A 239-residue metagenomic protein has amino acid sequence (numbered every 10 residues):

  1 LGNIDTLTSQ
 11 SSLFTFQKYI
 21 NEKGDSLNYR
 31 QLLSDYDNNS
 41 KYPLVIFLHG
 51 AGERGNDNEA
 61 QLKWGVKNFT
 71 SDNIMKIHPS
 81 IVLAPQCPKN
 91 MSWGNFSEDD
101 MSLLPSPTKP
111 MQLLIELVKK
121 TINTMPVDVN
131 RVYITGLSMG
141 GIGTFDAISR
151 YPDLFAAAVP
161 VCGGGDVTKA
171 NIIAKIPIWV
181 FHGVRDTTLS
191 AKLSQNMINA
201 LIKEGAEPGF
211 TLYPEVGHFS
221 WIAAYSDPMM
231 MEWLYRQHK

Functional and structural regions predicted by a protein language model:
L1-L44, S80, P110, T135 (+5 more regions): A domain-start/cap signature at the N-terminus of enzymes
D35-S40, G94-S138: Gly/Ser-rich "nucleophile elbow"/oxyanion-hole loop immediately N-terminal to the catalytic nucleophile in hydrolases
L48-G50, H182: The conserved beta1-alpha1 loop
A51-M111: Active-site machinery of serine-nucleophile hydrolases
K63-N73, C162-N171, K192, N196: Alpha-helical scaffolding within the catalytic cores of extracellular/periplasmic polymer-degrading hydrolases
H78-S80, I173-I178: Short, proline-enriched alpha-helix->beta-strand connector loops that line the catalytic pocket of alpha/beta-hydrolase
K119-A174: Primarily recognizes the serine-hydrolase "nucleophile elbow" in alpha/beta-hydrolase and SGNH/GDSL folds
V161, T168, P177-K239: C-terminal catalytic histidine-bearing segment of alpha/beta-hydrolase fold enzymes
